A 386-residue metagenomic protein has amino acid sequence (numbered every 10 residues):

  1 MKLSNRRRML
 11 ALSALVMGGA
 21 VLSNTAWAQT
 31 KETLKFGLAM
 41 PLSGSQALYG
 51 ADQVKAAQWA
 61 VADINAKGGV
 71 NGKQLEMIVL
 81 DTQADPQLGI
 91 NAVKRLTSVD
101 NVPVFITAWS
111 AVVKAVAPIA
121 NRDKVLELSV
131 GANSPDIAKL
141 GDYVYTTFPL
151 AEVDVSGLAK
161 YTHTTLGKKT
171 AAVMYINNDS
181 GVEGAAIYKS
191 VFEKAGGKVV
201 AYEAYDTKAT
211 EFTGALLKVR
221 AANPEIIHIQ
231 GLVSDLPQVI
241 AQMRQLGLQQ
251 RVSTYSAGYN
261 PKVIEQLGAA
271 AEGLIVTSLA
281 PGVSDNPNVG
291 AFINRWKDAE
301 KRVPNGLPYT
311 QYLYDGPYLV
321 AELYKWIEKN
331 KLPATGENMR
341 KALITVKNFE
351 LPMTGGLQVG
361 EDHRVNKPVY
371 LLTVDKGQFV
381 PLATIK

Functional and structural regions predicted by a protein language model:
K2-R7, L12-S13, G18, W27-K386: Extracytosolic ligand-binding ectodomains
S23-T25: N-terminal signal peptide c-region/cleavage motif recognized by signal peptidases
